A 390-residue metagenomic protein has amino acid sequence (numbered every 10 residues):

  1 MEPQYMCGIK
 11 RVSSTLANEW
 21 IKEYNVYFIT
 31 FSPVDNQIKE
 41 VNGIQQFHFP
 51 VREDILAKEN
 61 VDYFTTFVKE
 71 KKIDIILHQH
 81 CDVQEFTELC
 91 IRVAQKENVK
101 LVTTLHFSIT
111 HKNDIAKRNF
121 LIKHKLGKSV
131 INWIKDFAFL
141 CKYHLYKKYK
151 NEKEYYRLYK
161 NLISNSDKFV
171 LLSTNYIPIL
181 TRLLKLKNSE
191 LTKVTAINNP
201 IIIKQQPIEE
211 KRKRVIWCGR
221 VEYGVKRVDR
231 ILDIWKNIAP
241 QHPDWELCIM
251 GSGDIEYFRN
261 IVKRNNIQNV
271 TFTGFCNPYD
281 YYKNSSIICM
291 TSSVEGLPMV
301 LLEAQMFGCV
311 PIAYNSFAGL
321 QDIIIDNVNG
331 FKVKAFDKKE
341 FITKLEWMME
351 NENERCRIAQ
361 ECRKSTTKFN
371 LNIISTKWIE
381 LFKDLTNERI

Functional and structural regions predicted by a protein language model:
E2-M6, T15, E19-L56, Y176 (+1 more regions): N-terminal strand-loop element at the rim of the active site of nucleotide-sugar-dependent glycosyltransferases
K10-R11, T15, E222-N237, K339: A conserved mid-protein helix/loop that constitutes part of the nucleotide-sugar donor-binding site
T30-V34, C218-Y223, E246-R259: Glycosyltransferase donor-sugar binding loop
H144-L191: A short, active-site helix/loop in glycosyltransferases that binds the activated sugar's phosphate group
F258-F275: Nucleotide-activated donor-binding/catalytic signature segment of Leloir-type glycosyltransferases, i.e., the conserved
S293: Aromatic "clamp/platform" in nucleotide-sugar-dependent glycosyltransferases that forms part of the donor/acceptor
V310-Y314: Short hydrophobic beta-strand element within catalytic cores of glycosyltransferases and related nucleotide-activated
N315, I325-N327, F331-K338, W347-E352: Conserved acidic donor-binding segment of nucleotide-sugar-dependent glycosyltransferases
